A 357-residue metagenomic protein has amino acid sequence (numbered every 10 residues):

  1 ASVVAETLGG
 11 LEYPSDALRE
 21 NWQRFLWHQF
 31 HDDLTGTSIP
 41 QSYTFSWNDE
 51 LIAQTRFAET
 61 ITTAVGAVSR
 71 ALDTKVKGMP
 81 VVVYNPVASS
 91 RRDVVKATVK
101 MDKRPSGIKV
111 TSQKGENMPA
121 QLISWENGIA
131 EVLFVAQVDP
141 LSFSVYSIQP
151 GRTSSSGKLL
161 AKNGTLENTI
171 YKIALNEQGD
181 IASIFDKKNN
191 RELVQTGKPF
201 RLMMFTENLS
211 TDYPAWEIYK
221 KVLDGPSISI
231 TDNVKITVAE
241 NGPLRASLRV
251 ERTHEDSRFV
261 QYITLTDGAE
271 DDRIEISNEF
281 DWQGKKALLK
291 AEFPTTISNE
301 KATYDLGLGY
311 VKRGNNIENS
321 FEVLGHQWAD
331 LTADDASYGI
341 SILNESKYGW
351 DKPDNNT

Functional and structural regions predicted by a protein language model:
A1-L72, K77: Metal- or metallocofactor-binding catalytic centers and their adjacent structured scaffolds across diverse enzyme
T55-A58, T62, G66, R70-T357: C-terminal (or distal) subdomains of carbohydrate-active enzymes
